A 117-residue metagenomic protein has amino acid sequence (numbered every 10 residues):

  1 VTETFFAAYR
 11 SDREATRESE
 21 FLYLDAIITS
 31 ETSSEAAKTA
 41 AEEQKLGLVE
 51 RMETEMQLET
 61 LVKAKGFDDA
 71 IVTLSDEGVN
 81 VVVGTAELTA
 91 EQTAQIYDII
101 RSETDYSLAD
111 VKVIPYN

Functional and structural regions predicted by a protein language model:
V1-N117: Bacterial N-terminal Sec-type targeting sequences
